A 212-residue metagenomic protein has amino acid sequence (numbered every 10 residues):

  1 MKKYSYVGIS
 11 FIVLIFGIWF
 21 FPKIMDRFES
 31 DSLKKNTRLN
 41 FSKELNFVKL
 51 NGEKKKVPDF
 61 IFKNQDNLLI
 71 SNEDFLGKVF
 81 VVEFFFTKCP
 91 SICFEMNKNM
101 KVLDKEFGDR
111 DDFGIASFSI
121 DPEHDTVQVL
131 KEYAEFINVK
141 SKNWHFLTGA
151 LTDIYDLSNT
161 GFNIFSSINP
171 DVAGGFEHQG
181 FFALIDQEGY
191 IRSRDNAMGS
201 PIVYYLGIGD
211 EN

Functional and structural regions predicted by a protein language model:
M1-V57: N-terminal targeting signals for export/organelle localization
S30-L39, H145-T152, Q179-F181, Q187 (+1 more regions): Periplasmic c-type cytochrome electron-transfer domains
V57-P58, F80, Q179-G180: Short loop/turn microsegments at loop-to-beta-strand junctions
I61-F62, L184: Hydrophobic beta-strand positions
I70-M100, I115-A116: Short active-site neighborhood of thiol/selenol oxidoreductases, capturing the structured segment around
N97-L157: Structural microenvironment flanking redox-active thiols in thiol-disulfide oxidoreductases
W144, Y155, N159-I168, F176-A183: Structural micro-motif
P170-N212: Thiol-/selenol-based redox modules, centered on thioredoxin-like and closely related oxidoreductase domains
